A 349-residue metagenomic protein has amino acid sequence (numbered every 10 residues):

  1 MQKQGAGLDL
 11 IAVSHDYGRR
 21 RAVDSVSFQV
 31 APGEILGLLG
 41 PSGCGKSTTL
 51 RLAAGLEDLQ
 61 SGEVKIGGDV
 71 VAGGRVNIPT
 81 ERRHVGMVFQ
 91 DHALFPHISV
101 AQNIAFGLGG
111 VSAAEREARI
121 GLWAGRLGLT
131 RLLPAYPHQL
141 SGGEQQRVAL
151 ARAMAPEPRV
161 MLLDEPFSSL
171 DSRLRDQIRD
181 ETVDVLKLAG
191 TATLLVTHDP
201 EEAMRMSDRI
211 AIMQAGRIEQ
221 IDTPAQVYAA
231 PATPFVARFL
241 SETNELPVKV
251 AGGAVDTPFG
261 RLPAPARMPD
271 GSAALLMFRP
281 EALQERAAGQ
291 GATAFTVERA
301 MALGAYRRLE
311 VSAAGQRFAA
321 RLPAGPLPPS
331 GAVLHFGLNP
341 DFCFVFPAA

Functional and structural regions predicted by a protein language model:
D9, Q29, K65, H335-G337: ABC ATPase nucleotide-binding domain
H15, S27-V30: Conserved A-loop
I35, H84-G86, Q90, L94-F235: ABC ATPase nucleotide-binding domains
L39-P41: The feature captures the beta-strand-to-loop junction immediately N-terminal to the Walker
A54: Helix-to-loop junction immediately C-terminal to a conserved catalytic motif
E63-R83, S112: ABC ATPase NBD Q-loop/coupling interface
T243, G253-A349: Non-catalytic connector elements of ABC transporters
